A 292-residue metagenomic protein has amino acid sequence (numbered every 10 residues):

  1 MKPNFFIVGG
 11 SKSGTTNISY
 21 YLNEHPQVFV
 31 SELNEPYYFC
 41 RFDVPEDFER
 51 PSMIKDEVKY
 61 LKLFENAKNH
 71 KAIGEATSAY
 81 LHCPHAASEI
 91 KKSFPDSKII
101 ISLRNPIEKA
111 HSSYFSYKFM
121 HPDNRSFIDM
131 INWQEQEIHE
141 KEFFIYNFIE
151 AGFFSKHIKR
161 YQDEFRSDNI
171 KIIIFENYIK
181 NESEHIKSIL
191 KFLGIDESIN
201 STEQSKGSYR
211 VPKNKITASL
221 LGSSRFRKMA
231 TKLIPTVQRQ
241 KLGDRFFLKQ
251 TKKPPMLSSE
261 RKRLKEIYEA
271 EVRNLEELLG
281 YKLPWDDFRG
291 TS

Functional and structural regions predicted by a protein language model:
M1-T77, L81, K92-S102, P106-H139 (+2 more regions): PAPS-dependent sulfotransferase catalytic core
G14-T15, Y60, G74, I90 (+6 more regions): Generic structural signal for small/hydrophobic residues in well-ordered secondary structure, especially within
S19-N23, L61, K91, H111 (+4 more regions): Non-transmembrane alpha-helical segments in soluble domains of secreted/periplasmic/extracellular proteins
D47, T77-S78, E137-E150, P255-E260: Surface-exposed cleft-lining segments at the edges of enzyme active sites
S52-N66, H121-T202: PAPS-dependent sulfotransferase catalytic domain
Y60-L63, A86, F154-I158, H185 (+2 more regions): Alpha-helical packing segments of well-folded alpha/beta enzyme cores
H82-A87, E182: Short, well-ordered alpha-helical microsegments
K159-K262, E266, W285-S292: The conserved 3'-phosphoadenosine-5'-phosphosulfate
